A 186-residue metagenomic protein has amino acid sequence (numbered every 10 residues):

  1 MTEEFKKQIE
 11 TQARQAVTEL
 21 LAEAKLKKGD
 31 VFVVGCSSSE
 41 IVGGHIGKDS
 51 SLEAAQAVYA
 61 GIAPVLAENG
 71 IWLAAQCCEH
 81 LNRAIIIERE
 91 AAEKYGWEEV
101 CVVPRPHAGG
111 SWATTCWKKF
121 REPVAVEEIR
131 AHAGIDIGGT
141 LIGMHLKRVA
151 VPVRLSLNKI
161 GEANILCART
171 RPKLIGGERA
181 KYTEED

Functional and structural regions predicted by a protein language model:
M1-F32, L52-V65: N-terminal glycine-/serine-/threonine-rich phosphate-binding loop
T18, A22-K25, A63-I71, W117-A125 (+1 more regions): Generic secondary-structure signature for well-ordered alpha-helical cores
A24-L26, A108, R154-K159: Solvent-exposed alpha-helices and their adjacent loops that cap or buttress functional pockets in soluble metabolic
D30-G35, L73-A74: Short glycine-rich phosphate-binding loop at a beta-alpha junction
I41-I46, S50-A57, P64-R83, A108: Active-site histidine-anchored catalytic micro-motif
G44-I46, I85-R89, G177-R179: Short acidic, glycine/serine/threonine-rich loops at helix termini
N69-H132, I137-G138: Ligand-binding beta-strand-loop-alpha-helix segment within the catalytic cores of soluble metabolic enzymes
T114, K118-D186: Glycine-rich, aromatic-bearing surface loops/beta-hairpins
